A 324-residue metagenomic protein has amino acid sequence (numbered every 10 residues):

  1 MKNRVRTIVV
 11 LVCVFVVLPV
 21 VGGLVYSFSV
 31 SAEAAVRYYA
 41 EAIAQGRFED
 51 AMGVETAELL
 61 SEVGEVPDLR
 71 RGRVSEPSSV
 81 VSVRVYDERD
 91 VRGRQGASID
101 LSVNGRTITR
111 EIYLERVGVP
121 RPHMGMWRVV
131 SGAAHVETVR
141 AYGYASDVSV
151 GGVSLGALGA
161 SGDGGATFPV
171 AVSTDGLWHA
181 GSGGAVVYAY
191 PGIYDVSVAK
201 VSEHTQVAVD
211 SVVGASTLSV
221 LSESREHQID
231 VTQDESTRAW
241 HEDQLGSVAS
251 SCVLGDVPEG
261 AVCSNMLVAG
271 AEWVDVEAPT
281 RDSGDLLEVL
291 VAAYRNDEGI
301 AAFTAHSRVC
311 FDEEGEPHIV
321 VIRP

Functional and structural regions predicted by a protein language model:
R4-Y26: Hydrophobic membrane-insertion alpha-helices, especially the h-region of bacterial N-terminal signal peptides
V25-R70, Q233-M266: Core segments of small alpha/beta cavity-forming domains
F48-I108, E259-D282: Short solvent-exposed beta->alpha transition segments
V91-G93, S131, Y188-Y190, R281-D285 (+1 more regions): Solvent-exposed loop and beta-edge segments used for protein-protein assembly and interaction
D100-G184, A189-D195, A199, T205 (+1 more regions): Short beta-strand edge/turn micro-motifs at domain boundaries
A199-S236, H306-C310: Structured interaction patches on ligand/partner-binding surfaces of diverse proteins
D243-G246, S250-P324: Membrane-lipid interaction segments
